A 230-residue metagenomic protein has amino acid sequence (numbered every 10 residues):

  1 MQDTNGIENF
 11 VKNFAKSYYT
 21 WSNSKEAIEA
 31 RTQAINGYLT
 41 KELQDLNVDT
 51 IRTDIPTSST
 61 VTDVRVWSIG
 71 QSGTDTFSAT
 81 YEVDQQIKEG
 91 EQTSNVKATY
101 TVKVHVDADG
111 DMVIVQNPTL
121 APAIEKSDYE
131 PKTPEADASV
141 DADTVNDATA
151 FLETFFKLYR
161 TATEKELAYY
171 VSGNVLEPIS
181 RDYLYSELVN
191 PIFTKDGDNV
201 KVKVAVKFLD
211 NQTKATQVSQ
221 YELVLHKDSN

Functional and structural regions predicted by a protein language model:
Q2-T57, S127-S180: Core segments of small alpha/beta cavity-forming domains
D3-E8, G70-S72, K195: Short, solvent-exposed beta-strand/turn "edge" segments of beta-rich domains on protein surfaces
K16-S17, T80-K88, K203-L209: Generic short beta-strand segments
T50-I69, P178-F193: A short, amphipathic edge element
G70-A108: Non-transmembrane, low-complexity coil segments enriched in Pro/Ser/Thr that form solvent-exposed tails and flexible
D75-F77, D111-M112, D198-V200: Hydrophobic residues embedded in beta-strands of well-ordered beta-sheets
Q92-E135, T216-N230: Short beta-strand edge/turn micro-motifs at domain boundaries
T144-N230: Extracytoplasmic/luminal low-complexity segments enriched in Pro/Gly and acidic/polar residues that act as flexible
